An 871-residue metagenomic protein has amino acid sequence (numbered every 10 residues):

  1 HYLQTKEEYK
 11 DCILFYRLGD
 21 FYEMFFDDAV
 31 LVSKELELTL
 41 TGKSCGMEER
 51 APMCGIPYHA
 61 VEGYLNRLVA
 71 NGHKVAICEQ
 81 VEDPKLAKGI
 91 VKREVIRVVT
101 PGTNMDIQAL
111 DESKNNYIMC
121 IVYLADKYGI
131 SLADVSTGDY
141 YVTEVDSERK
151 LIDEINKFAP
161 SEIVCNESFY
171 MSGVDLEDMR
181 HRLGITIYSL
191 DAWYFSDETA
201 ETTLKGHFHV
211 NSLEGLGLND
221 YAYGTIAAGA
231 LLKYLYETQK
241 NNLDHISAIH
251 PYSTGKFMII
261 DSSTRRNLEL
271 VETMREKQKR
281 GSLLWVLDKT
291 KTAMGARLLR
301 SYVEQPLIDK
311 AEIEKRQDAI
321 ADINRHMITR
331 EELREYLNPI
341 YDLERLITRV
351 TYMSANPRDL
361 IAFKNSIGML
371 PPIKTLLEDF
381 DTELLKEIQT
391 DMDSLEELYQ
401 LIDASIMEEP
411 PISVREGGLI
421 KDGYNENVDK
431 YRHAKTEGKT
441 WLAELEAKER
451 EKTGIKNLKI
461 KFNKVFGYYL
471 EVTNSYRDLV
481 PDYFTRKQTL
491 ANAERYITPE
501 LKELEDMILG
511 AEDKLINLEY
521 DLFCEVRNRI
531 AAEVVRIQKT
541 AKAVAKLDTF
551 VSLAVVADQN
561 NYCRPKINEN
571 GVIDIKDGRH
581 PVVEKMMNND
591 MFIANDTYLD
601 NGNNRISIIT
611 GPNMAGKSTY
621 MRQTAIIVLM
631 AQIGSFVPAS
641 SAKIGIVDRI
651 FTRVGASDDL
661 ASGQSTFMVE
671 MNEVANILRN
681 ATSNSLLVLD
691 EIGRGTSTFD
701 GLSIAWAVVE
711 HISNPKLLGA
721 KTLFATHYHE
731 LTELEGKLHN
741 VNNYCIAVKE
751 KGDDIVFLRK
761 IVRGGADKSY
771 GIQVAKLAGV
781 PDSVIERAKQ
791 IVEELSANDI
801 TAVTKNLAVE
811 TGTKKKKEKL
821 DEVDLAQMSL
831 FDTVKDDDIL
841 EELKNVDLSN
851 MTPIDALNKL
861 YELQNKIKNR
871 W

Functional and structural regions predicted by a protein language model:
H1-D322, N338, D342-T351, A355-A447 (+1 more regions): Charged catalytic and DNA/RNA-contacting regions of genome-maintenance and nucleic-acid-processing enzymes
F26-A29, Y221, K291-T292, Y302 (+5 more regions): ATPase nucleotide-binding head domains, primarily ABC-like/P-loop NTPase cores
C78, P101-L110, N242, E378-L384 (+5 more regions): Active-site phosphate-binding and catalytic loops of NTP-dependent enzymes
I155, P160-F169, V174-E177, S189 (+3 more regions): Conserved catalytic alpha/beta cores of large enzymes that bind or transform nucleotide phosphates and polynucleotides
F195-T203, H207-V210, I259-S262, N365-T440 (+5 more regions): Amphipathic heptad-repeat alpha-helical coiled-coil/stalk segments that mediate oligomerization, filament/stalk
I313, I320, R330-Y336, F363 (+12 more regions): Amphipathic alpha-helical coiled-coil segments
Y352, N356, S366-M369, D422-G423 (+2 more regions): Charged, surface-exposed helical/loop "interaction arms" that form contiguous linear patches used for dimerization
S829-W871: C-terminal tails and terminal domains of large nucleic-acid-associated and other macromolecular-machine proteins
